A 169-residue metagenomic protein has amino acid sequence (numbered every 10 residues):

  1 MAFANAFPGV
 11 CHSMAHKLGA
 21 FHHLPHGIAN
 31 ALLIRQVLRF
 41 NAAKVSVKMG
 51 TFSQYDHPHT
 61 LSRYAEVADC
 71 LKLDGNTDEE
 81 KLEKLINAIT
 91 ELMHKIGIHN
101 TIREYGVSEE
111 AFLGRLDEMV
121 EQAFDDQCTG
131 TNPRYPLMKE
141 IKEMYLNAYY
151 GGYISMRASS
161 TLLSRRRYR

Functional and structural regions predicted by a protein language model:
M1-N5, H16-G19: Glycine-rich phosphate/diphosphate-binding loops and the adjacent beta-loop-alpha structural elements that coordinate
N5, N30, N41, T131-N132: Asparagine-centered polar/low-complexity signal
P8-G9, T90-I98, E118-A123: Short acidic alpha-helix initiation/capping motifs at coil-to-helix transition points, especially at protein N-termini
H12: Short conserved active-site loop signatures built around small residues
H16, R35-R39, D69, E121 (+1 more regions): Generic alpha-helical structural context detector
L24, I28-A111, I154: Gly/Pro-rich interdomain helix-loop hinge
A111-R166: Short, amphipathic C-terminal "tail helix"
